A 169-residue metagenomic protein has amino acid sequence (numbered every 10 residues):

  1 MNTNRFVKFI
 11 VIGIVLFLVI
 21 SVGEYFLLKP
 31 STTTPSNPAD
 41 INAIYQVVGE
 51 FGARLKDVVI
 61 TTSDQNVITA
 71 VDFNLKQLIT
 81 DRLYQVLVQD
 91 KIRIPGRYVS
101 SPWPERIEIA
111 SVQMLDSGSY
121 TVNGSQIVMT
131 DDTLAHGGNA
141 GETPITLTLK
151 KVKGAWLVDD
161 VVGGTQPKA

Functional and structural regions predicted by a protein language model:
M1-F6, L16-F17, N66, L147 (+2 more regions): Short N-terminal secondary-structure initiator segments
N2-T62: Juxtamembrane and targeting peptides
L16, I20-G23, I68-D72, Q113: N-terminal non-cleavable signal-anchor helices
T32, P104-R106, T146: Intrinsically disordered, low-complexity segments enriched in proline/serine/threonine
P35-S100: Core segments of small alpha/beta cavity-forming domains
I92-M114: A short, amphipathic edge element
D116-A169: Exposed beta-sheet edge and beta->alpha loop/turn motif
